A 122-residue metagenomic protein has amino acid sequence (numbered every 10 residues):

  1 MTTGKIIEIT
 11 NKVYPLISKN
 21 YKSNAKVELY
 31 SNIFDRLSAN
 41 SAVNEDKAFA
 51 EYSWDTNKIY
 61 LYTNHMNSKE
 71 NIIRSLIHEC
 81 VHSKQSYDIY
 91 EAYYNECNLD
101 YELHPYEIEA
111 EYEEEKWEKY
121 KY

Functional and structural regions predicted by a protein language model:
M1-G4, Y60, Q85: N-terminal low-structure segments adjacent to metalloprotease catalytic domains across cellular compartments
M1-K5, Y30-V43: Hydrophobic or amphipathic, alpha-helical segments that drive membrane association/targeting
T2-K26: Zn2+-dependent metallopeptidase catalytic core
A25-L29, A50, I59-L61, L76: Hydrophobic beta-strand residues in large extracellular and virion-surface proteins
R36-E70: Active-site scaffold of zinc-dependent metalloenzymes
E70-R74, S86-E114: Post-HEXXH active-site segment of zinc metalloproteases
I77, V81-Q85: Short active-site segment of divalent metal-dependent hydrolases/proteases that encodes the spacing between
E114-Y122: Short helix/loop segments within enzyme catalytic domains that coordinate or immediately flank catalytic cofactors
